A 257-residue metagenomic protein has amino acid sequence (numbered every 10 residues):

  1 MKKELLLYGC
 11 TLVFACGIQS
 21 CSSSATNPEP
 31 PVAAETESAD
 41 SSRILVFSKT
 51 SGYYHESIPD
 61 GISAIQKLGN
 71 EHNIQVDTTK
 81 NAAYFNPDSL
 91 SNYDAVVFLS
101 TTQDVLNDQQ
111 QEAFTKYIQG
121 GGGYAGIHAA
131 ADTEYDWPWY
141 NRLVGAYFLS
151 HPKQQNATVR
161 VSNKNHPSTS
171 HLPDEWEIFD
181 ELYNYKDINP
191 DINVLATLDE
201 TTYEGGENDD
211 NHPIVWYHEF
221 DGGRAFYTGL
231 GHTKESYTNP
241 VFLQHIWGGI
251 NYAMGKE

Functional and structural regions predicted by a protein language model:
M1-G9: Bacterial N-terminal signal peptides that target proteins for export
C16-S20: C-terminal motif of bacterial Sec signal peptides marking the signal peptidase cleavage site
S22-S24: Bacterial signal peptide processing site
N27-D40, E71-I74, K80, Y203-N211 (+1 more regions): Extracellular ligand-binding/catalytic regions of CAZymes and related secreted enzymes and adhesion modules
R43-A131: Helical hinge/lid and interdomain linker segments adjacent to catalytic or ligand-binding clefts that mediate domain
D60, A64, N92, Q109 (+5 more regions): Extracytoplasmic/secreted proteins, especially bacterial periplasmic and envelope-associated proteins
F98, Q103-H171: A glycine-rich, often tryptophan-bearing local segment used as a flexible ligand/cofactor-contacting loop or short
A146, H151-G222: Catalytic beta-strand/loop cores that center a nucleophilic Ser/Cys/Thr and support acyl-enzyme chemistry
